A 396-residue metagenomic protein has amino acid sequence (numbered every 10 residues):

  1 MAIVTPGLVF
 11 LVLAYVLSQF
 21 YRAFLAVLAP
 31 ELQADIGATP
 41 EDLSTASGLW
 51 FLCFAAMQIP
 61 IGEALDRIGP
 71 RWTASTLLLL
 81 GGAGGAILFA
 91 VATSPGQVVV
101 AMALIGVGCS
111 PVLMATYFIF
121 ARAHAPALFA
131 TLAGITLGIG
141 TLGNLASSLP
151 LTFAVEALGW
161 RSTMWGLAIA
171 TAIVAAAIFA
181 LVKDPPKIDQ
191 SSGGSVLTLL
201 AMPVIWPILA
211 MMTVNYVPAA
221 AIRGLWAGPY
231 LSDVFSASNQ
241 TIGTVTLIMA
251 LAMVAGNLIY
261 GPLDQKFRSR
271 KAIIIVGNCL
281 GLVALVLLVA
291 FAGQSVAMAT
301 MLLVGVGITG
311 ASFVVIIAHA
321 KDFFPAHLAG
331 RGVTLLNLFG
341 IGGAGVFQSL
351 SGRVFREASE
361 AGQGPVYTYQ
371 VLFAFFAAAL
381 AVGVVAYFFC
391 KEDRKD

Functional and structural regions predicted by a protein language model:
P6-P40, I61, I222-G228, F347-G352: Extracytoplasmic
L25-A26, V204-N257, A344-G352: Extracytoplasmic gate region of multi-pass secondary transporters
A56-P95: Conserved MFS/SLC helix-loop-helix module at the cytosolic interface between two early adjacent transmembrane helices
R67-L78, Q265-C279: Cytoplasmic membrane-interface "Motif A"-like loop-to-helix N-cap segments of 12-TM Major Facilitator Superfamily
A101-I139: Cytoplasmic helix-loop-helix junction between adjacent transmembrane helices in 12-TM secondary transporters
P111-H124, A311-P325: Intracellular juxtamembrane helix-capping segments at the cytosolic ends of symmetry-related transmembrane helices
I135-V182: Helix-loop-helix hairpin linking two adjacent transmembrane segments in secondary transporters
K183-L209: Juxtamembrane intracellular "pre-TM" segments in multi-pass secondary transporters
